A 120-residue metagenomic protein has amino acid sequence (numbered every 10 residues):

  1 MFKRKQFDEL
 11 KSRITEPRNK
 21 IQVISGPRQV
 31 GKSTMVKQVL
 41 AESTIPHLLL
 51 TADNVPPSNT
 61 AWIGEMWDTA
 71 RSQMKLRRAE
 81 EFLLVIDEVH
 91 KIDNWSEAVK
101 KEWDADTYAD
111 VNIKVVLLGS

Functional and structural regions predicted by a protein language model:
M1-S120: Phosphate-binding site recognition
